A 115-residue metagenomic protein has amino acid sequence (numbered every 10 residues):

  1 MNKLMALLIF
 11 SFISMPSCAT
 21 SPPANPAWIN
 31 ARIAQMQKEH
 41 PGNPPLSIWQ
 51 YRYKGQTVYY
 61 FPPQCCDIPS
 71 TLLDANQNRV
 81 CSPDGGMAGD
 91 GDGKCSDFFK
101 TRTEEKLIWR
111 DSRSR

Functional and structural regions predicted by a protein language model:
N2-L4, C18-R115: N- and C-terminal low-complexity/disordered segments
L7-M15: Bacterial N-terminal signal peptides
